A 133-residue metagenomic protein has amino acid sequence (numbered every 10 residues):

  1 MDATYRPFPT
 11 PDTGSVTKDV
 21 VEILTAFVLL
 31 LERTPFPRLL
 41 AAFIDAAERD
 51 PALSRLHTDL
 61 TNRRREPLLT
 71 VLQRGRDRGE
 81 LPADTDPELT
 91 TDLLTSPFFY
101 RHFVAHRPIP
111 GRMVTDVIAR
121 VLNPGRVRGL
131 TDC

Functional and structural regions predicted by a protein language model:
M1-Y5: Short, basic, alpha-helical segments at the C-terminal edge of helix-turn-helix-like DNA-binding modules
R6-P37: Hydrophobic alpha-helical connector segments
P11, S15, D19, A52 (+3 more regions): Amphipathic alpha-helical recognition patches that constitute DNA-binding helices
K18-E22, R38-A42, D59, L89 (+2 more regions): Amphipathic alpha-helical interaction segments
E22-I23, R65-E66, T70-R74, L93 (+2 more regions): C-terminal peripheral helix-coil segments that are non-catalytic and often amphipathic
T25-L31, L39-E48, I118-L122: Helix-loop "lid/cap" segments that line or gate small-molecule binding pockets
L30, T34-A41, P51-D77, P87-E88: Amphipathic alpha-helical packing segments from all-alpha helical-bundle domains
